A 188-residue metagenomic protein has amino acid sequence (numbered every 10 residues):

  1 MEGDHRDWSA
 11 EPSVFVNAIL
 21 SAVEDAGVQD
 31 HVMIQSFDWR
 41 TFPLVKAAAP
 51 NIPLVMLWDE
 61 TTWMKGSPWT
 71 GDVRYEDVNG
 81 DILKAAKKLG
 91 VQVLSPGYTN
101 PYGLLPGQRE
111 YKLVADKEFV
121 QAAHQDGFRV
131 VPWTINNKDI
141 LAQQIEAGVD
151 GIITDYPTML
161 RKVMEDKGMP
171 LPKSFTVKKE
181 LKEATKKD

Functional and structural regions predicted by a protein language model:
M1-D188: Short loop-to-alpha-helix "cap/lid" segments that border enzyme active sites across diverse enzyme classes
